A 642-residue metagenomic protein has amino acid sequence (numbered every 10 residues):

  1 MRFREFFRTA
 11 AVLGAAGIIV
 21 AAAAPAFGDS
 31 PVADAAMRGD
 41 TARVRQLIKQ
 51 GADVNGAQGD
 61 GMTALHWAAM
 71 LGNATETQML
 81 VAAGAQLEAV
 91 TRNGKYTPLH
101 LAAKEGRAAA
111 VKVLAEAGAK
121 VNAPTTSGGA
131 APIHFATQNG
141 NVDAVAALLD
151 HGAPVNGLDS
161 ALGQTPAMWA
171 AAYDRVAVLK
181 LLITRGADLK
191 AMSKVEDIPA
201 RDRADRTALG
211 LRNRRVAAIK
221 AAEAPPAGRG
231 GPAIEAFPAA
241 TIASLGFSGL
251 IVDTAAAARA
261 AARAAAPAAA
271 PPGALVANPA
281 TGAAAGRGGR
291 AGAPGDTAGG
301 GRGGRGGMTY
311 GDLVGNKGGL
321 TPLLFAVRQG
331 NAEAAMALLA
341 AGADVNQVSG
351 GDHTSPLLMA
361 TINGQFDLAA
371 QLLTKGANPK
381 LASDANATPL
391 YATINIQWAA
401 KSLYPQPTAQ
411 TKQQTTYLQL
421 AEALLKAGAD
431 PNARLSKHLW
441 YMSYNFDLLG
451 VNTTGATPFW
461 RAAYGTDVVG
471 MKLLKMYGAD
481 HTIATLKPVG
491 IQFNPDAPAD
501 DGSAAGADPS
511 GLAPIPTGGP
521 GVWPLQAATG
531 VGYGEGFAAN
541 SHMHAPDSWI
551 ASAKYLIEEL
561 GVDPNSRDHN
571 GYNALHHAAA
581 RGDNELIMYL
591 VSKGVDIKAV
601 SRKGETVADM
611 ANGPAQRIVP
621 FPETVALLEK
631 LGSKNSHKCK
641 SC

Functional and structural regions predicted by a protein language model:
F27-W67, N73, P322, A326 (+2 more regions): N-terminal segments that cap or nucleate solenoid repeat domains
D34-R38, W67-N73, L101-R107, F135-N141 (+14 more regions): Ankyrin repeat A-helix N-terminal signature
R43, T75-E76, A109-A110, D143-A144 (+8 more regions): Conserved ankyrin/ankyrin-like repeat signature
I48-D53, Q78-Q86, K112-K120, A146-P154 (+8 more regions): Ankyrin repeat domain, specifically the short helix-to-loop turn at the C-terminus of the second helix of each repeat
Q58, T91-R92, T125-T126, D159-S160 (+10 more regions): Ankyrin repeat boundary/linker residues
G61, G94-K95, G128-G129, L162-G163 (+8 more regions): Start-of-repeat signature of ankyrin repeats
D205-D312, Q410, D496-P514: Disordered, low-complexity segments in secreted/periplasmic proteins that are enriched in proline
I597-K638: Leucine-rich solenoid repeat scaffolds
